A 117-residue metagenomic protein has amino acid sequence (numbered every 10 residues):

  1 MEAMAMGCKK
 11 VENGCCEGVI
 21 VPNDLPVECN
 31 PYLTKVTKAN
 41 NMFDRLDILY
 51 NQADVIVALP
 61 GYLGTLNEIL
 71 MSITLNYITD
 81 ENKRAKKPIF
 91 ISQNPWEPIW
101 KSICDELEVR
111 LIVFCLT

Functional and structural regions predicted by a protein language model:
M1-P60, G64-T65: Acidic/glycine-enriched connector segments
N40-T117: Conserved phosphate- and dinucleotide-binding cores of soluble alpha/beta proteins, encompassing both enzyme active
